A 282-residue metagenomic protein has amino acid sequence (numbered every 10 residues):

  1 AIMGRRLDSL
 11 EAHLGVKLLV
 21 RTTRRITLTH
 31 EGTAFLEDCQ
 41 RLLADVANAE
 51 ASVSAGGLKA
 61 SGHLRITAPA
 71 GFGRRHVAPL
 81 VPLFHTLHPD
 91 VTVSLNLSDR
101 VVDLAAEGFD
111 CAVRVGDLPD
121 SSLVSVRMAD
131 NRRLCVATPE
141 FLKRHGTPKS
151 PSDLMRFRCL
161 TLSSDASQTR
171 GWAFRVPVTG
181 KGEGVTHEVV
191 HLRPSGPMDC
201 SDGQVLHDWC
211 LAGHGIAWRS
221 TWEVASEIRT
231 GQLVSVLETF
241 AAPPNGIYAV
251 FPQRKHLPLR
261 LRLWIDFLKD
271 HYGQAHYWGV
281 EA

Functional and structural regions predicted by a protein language model:
L10-E11, L233: Conserved amphipathic alpha-helical core elements
E11-L28: A short LG(V/I)-centered, amphipathic sequence patch enriched for acidic residue(s) preceding the LG motif
H13-L14, F35-G57, A275: Alpha-helical linker/hinge and terminal dimerization helices associated with HTH transcriptional regulators
E37, D90, K181-T186, T221-S226 (+2 more regions): C-terminal effector-binding regulatory domain of bacterial HTH transcription factors
S61-V124, A282: Central regulatory/effector-binding core of bacterial HTH transcription factors
S122-R133, A137-L162: Flexible hinge/capping segments at coil-to-helix
R158-T186: Secondary-structure junction motif
H187-S235, A242-P244: Hydrophobic hinge/microswitch elements
